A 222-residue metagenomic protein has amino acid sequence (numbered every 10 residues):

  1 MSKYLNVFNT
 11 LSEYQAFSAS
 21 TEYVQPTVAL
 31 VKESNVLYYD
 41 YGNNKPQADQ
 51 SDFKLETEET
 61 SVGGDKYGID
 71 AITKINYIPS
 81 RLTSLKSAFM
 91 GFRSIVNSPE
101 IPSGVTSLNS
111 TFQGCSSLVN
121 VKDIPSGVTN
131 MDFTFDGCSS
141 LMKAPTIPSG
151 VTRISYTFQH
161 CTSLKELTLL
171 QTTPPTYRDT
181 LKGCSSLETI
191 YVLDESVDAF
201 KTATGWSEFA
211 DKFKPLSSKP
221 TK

Functional and structural regions predicted by a protein language model:
M1, P220-K222: Short, solvent-exposed mixed-charge patches
M1-G63, D70-I72: Surface-exposed receptor/substrate recognition regions of extracellular proteins
A19-S20, R178-L181: Short amphipathic alpha-helical segments and helix-helix/interface helices
V24-Q25, K45-Q50, S185-S186, W206-P215: Structural alpha-beta junctions
Y38-P46, T180-L181, D198-A210: Short, aromatic/basic amphipathic alpha-helical patches
L55-T60, D70-S84, R93-T106, S116-T129 (+4 more regions): Structural signature of tandem-repeat unit edges
D65-I69, A88-F92, T111-C115, T134-C138 (+2 more regions): Periodic small-residue-enriched repeat registers in elongated scaffold domains
L108, K201-A203, K222: Short, charged, surface-exposed secondary-structure boundary motifs
